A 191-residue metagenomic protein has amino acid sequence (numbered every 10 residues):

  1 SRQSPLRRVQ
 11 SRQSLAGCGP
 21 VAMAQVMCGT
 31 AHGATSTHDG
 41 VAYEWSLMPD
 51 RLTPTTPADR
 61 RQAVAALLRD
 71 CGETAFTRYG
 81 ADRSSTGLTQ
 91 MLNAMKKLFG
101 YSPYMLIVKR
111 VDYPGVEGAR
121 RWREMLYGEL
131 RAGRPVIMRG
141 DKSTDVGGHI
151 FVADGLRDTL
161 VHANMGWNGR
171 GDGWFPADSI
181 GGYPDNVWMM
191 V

Functional and structural regions predicted by a protein language model:
S1-L88: Active-site-adjacent structural segments surrounding the nucleophilic cysteine of cysteine proteases and isopeptidases
G17, A94, I137, V152 (+2 more regions): Generic structural signal for residues positioned in beta-strands
G17, V21-Q25, A66, Q90-K97 (+3 more regions): Extracytoplasmic/secreted proteins, especially bacterial periplasmic and envelope-associated proteins
Q25, E73-S84, Y113-P114, D141-V146 (+2 more regions): Solvent-exposed loop/turn segments at secondary-structure junctions within structured extracellular/periplasmic domains
T86-L98, G182-V191: Catalytic cores of secreted or luminal carbohydrate-active enzymes
L98-V161: Active-site-adjacent substructure of cysteine-protease-like catalytic cores
R131, T144-G147, L156-V191: Cys-His-centered catalytic/binding microenvironment captured across papain-like cysteine peptidases and homologous
